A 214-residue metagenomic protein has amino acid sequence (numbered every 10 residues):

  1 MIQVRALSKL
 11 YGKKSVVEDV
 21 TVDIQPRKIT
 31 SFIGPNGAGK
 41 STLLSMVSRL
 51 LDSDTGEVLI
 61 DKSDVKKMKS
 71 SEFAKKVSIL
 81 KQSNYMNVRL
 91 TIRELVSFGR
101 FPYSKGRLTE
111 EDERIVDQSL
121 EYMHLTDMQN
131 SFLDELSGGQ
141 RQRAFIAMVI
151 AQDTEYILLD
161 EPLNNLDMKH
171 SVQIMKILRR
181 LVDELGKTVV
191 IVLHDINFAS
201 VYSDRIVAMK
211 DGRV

Functional and structural regions predicted by a protein language model:
I33-P35: The feature captures the beta-strand-to-loop junction immediately N-terminal to the Walker
S48: Helix-to-loop junction immediately C-terminal to a conserved catalytic motif
G56-D64, F73: Conserved ABC transporter NBD signature motif
S97, E110-M128, L158: Conserved ABC ATPase "signature" region
F132, E161-P162: Walker B catalytic motif
F132-L136, Q140: Conserved ABC ATPase signature
